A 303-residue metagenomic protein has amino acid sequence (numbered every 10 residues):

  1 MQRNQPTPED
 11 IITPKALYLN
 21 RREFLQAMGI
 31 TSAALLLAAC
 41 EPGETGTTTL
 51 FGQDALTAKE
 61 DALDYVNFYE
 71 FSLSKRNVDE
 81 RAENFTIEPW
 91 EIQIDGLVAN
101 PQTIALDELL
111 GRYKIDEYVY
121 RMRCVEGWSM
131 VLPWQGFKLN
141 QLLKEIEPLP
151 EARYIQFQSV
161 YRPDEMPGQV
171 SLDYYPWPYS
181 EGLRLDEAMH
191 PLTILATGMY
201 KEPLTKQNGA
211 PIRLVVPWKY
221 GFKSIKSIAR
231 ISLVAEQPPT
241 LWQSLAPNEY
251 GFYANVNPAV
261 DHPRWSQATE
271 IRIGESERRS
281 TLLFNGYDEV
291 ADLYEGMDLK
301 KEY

Functional and structural regions predicted by a protein language model:
M1-L19, E23, I30-A39: N-terminal secretory signal peptides
A27, A38-A39, G52, L106: Generic detector of low-complexity/intrinsically disordered segments and short hydrophobic N-terminal stretches
A39-T45: Bacterial Sec-dependent signal peptides at the C-terminal "C-region" and cleavage site
T45-Y303: Structured, non-membrane catalytic/scaffold regions adjacent to prosthetic-group chemistry
